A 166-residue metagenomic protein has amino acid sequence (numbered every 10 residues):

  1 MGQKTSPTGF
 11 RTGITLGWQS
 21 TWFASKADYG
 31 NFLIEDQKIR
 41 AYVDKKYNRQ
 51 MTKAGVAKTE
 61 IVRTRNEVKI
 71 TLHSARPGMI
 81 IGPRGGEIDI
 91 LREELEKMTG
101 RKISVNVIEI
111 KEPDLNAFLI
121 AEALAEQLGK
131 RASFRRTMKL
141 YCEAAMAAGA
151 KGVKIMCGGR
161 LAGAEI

Functional and structural regions predicted by a protein language model:
M1-I166: RNA-contacting regions in translation and RNA-metabolism proteins, encompassing KH/S1 modules where present
